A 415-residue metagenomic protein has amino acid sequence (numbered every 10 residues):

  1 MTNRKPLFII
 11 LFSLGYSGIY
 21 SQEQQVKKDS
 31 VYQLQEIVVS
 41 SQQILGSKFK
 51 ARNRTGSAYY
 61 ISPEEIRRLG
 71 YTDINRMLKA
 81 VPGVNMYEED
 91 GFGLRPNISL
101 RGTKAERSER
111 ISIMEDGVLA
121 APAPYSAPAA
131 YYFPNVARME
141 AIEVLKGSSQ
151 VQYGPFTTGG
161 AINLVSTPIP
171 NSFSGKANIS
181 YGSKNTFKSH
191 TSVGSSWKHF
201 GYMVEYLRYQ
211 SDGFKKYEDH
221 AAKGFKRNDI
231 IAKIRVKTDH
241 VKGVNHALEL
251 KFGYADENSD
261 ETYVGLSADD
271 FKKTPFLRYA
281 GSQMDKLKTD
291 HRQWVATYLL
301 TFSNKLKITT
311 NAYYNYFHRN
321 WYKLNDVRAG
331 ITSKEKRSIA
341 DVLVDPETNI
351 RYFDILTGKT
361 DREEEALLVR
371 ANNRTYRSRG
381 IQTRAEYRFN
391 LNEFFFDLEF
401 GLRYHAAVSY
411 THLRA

Functional and structural regions predicted by a protein language model:
E36-R67, L94-N97: N-terminal periplasmic "start-of-domain" segments of outer-membrane beta-barrel proteins
I66, L78, I142-E143, I162-L164 (+1 more regions): Non-catalytic regulatory/gating segments with a bias toward low-complexity or hydrophobic composition
N75-P122: Extracytoplasmic beta-strand/coil segments of soluble accessory domains associated with Gram-negative outer-membrane
P96, G160, F173, F187-T191 (+3 more regions): Hydrophobic, lipid-facing positions within transmembrane beta-strands of outer-membrane proteins
V118-K146: Short acidic/polar hinge/loop motifs at secondary-structure boundaries that mediate gating or recognition
S174, Y181-Q210, D219-T262, T289 (+1 more regions): Transmembrane beta-barrel wall of Gram-negative outer-membrane proteins
Y217, K237, V241-Q293, F317-L324 (+1 more regions): Flexible loop and strand-edge segments within Gram-negative outer membrane beta-barrel domains
V241-E249, K288-R414: Face-selective signature of the C-terminal outer-membrane beta-barrel domain
